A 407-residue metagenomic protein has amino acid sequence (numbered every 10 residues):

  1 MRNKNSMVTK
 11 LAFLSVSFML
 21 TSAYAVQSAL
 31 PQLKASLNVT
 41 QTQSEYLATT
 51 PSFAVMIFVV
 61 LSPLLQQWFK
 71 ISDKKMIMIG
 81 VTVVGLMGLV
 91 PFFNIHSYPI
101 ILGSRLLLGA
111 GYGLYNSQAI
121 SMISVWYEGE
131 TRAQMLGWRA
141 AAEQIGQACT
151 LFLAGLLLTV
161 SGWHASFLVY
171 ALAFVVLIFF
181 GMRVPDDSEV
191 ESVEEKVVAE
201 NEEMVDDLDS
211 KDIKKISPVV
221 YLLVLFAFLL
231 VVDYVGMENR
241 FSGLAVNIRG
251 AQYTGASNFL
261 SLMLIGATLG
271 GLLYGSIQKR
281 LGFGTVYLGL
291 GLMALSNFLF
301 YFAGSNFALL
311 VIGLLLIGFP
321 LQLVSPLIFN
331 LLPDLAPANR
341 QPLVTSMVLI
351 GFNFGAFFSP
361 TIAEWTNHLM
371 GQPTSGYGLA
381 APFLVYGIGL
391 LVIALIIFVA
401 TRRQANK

Functional and structural regions predicted by a protein language model:
I57-S97: Conserved MFS/SLC helix-loop-helix module at the cytosolic interface between two early adjacent transmembrane helices
S104-E143: Cytoplasmic helix-loop-helix junction between adjacent transmembrane helices in 12-TM secondary transporters
L114-Y127, L323-P337: Intracellular juxtamembrane helix-capping segments at the cytosolic ends of symmetry-related transmembrane helices
W138-P185: Helix-loop-helix hairpin linking two adjacent transmembrane segments in secondary transporters
A165-M182, A380-F398: Symmetry-related core transmembrane helices of the 12-TM Major Facilitator Superfamily/SLC fold
V220-L260: Extracytoplasmic gate region of multi-pass secondary transporters
G284-I328: C-terminal transmembrane helical hairpin of 12-TM major facilitator-type secondary transporters
L335-Q372: A late C-terminal transmembrane helix in Major Facilitator Superfamily
